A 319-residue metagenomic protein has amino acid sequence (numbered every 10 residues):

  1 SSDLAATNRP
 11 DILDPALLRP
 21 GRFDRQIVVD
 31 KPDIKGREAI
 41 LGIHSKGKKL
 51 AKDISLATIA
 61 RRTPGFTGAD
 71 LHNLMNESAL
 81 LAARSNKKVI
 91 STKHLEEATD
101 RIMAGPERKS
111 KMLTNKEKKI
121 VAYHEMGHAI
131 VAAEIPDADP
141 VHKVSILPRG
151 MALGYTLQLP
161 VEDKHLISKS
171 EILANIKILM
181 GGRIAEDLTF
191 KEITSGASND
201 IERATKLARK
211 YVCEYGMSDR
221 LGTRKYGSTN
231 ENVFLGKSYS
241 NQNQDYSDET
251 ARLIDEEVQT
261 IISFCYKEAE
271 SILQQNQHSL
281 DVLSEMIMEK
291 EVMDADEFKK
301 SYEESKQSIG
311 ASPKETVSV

Functional and structural regions predicted by a protein language model:
A5-P10, P32, E134-I135: A short beta-strand-to-loop transition that corresponds to the Sensor-1 phosphate-sensing loop of AAA+ P-loop ATPases
T7, F23, R37, T67 (+7 more regions): Residue-level signature of catalytic and energy-coupling elements of molecular machines, predominantly ATP/GTP-dependent
P10-R22: Short regulatory helix/loop adjacent to the ATP-binding pocket of P-loop NTPases
P15-A16, V29-E96, R101, G105-P106 (+4 more regions): Conserved C-terminal "switch" segment of AAA+ ATPases
Q26: Walker A/P-loop-proximal flanking segment of P-loop NTPase domains
K109-I120: Short pre-active-site segment immediately N-terminal to the catalytic Zn-binding motif
K118-Y123, A129-V319: Soluble catalytic regions of large protease machineries
